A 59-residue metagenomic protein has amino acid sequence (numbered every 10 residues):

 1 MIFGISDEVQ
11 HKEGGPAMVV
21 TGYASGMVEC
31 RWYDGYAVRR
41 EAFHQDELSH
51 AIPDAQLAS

Functional and structural regions predicted by a protein language model:
E8-E47, I52, L57-A58: Basic/aromatic-rich interaction segments and small domains that mediate binding to polyanionic partners
